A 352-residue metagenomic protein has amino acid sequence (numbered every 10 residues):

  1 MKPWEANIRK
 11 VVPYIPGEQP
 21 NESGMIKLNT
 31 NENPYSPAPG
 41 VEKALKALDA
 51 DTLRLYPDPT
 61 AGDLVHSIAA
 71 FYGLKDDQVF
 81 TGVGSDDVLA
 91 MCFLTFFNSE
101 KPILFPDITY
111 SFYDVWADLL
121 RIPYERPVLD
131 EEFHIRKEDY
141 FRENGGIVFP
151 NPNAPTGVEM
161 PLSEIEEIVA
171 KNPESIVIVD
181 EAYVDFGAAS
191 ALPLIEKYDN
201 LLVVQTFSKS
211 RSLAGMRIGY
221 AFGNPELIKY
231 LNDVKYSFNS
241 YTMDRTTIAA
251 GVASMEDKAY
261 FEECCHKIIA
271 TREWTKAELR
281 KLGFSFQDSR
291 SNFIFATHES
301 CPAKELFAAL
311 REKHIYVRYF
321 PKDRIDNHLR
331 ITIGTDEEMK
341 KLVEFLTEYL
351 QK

Functional and structural regions predicted by a protein language model:
M1-L55, E143: N-terminal "arm"/small-domain region of PLP-dependent enzymes with the aminotransferase-like
G62-P102, S300: Phosphate-binding glycine-rich loop
T95-W116: Conserved PLP-anchoring active-site segment centered on the Schiff-base-forming lysine
E125, D130-D185: Active-site phosphate-binding strand-loop segment of PLP-dependent enzymes
S163, A309-K313, R318, K322-K352: PLP-dependent enzyme catalytic core of the Aspartate aminotransferase-like
N200-R280, F284-Q287: PLP-dependent aminotransferase class I/II
I269, K281-K313: Conserved PLP-binding catalytic core of the aspartate aminotransferase-like
